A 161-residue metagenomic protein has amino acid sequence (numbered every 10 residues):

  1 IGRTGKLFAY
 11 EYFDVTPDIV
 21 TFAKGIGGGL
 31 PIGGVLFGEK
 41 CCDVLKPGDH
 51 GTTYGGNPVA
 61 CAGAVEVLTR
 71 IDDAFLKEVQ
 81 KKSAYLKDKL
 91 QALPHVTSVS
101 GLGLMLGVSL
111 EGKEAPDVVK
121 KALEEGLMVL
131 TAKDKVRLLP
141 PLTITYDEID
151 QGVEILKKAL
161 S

Functional and structural regions predicted by a protein language model:
I1-S161: Conserved N-terminal phosphate-binding loop of PLP-dependent enzymes in the Aspartate aminotransferase
